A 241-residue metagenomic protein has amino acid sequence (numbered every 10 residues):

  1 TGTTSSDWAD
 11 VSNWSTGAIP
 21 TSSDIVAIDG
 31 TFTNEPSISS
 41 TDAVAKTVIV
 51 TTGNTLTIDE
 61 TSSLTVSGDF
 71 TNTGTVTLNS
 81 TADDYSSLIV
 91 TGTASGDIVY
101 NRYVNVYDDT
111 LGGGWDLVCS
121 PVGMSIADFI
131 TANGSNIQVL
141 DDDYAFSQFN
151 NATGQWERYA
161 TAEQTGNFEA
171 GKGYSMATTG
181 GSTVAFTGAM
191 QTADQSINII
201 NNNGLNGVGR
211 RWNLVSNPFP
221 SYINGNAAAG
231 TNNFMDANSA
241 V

Functional and structural regions predicted by a protein language model:
T3-I19, S23-I38, V44, I49-V241: N-terminal exported-region signature
